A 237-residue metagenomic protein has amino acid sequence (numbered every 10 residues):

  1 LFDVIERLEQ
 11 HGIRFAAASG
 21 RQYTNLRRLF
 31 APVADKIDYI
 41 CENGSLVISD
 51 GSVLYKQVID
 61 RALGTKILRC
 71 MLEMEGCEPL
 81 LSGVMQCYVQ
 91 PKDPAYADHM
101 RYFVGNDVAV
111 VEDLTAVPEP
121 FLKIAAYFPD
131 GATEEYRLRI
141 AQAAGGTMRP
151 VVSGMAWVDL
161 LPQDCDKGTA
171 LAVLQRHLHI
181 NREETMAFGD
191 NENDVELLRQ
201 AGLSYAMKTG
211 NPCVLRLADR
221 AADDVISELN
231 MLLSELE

Functional and structural regions predicted by a protein language model:
L1-I13, K56-G64, G105-V108, P162-R176 (+1 more regions): Short, acidic loop-to-helix structural element flanking the phosphoryl-transfer center in phosphate-processing enzymes
L1-Y96: Active-site phosphate-binding/coordination module
L8, N43, I124, L198 (+1 more regions): Residue-level signal for inorganic ion chemistry
S19, L171, N181-A221: Acidic, Mg2+-coordinating phosphoryl-transfer loop and its flanking beta/alpha structural elements, shared across
N25-R28, E135, A170, E196-L197 (+2 more regions): Phosphate- and divalent-cation-binding pockets in alpha/beta enzyme and binding domains that engage nucleotide-derived
P32-D35, N43, A143-G146, Q200-A201 (+1 more regions): Short, structured coil segments at secondary-structure junctions
K66, C70, G76-F188, E192 (+1 more regions): Conserved acidic, metal-coordinating active-site core of Asp-based, Mg2+-dependent phosphoryl-transfer enzymes
A222-E237: Glycine-rich phosphate-binding/hydrolytic loop that grips phosphoryl groups
